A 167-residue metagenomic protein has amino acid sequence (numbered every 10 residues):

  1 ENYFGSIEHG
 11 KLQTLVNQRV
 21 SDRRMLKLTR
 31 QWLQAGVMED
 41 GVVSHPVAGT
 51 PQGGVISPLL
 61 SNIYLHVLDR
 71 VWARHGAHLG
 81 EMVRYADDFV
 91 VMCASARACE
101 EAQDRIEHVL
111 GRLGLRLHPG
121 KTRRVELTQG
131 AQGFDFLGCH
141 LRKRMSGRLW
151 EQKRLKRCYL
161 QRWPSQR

Functional and structural regions predicted by a protein language model:
E1-R167: Non-catalytic terminal/accessory segments
